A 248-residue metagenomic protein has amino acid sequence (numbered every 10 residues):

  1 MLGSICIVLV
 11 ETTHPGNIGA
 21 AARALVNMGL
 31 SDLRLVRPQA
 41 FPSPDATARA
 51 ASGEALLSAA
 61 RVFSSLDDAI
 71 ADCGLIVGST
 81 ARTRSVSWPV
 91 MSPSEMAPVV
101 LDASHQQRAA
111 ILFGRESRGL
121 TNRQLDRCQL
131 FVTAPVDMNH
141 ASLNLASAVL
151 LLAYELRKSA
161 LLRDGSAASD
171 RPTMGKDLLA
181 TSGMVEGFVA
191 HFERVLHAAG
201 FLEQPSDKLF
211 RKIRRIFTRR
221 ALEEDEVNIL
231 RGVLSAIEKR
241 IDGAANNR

Functional and structural regions predicted by a protein language model:
M1-R248: Post-transcriptional modification and biogenesis factors for structured RNAs of the translation apparatus
